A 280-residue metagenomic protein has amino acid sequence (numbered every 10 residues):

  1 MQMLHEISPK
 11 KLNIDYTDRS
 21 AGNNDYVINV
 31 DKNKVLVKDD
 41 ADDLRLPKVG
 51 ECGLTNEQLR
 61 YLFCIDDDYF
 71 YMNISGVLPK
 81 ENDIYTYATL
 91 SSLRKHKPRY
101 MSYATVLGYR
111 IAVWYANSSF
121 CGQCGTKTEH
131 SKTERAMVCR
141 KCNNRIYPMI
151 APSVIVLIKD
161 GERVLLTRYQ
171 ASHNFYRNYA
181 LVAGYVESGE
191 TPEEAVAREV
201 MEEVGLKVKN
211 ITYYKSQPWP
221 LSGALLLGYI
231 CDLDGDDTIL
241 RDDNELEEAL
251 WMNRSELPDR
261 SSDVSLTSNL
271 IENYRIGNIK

Functional and structural regions predicted by a protein language model:
M1-S118, N174-N178, D242-K280: Nudix hydrolase/Nudix homology domain
L36, A136-A180, Y185, K207-V208 (+2 more regions): N-terminal strand-loop-strand
L107-K159: Cys/His-rich short segments
E129-K132, G205-K215: Short, well-structured beta-strand/strand-turn elements
V154, L225-L227, E247: Change "...and in nucleic-acid phosphodiester-cleaving endonucleases..." to "...and in nucleic-acid processing enzymes
V182, V196, V200: Hydrophobic alpha-helical positions that pack around
E190-T191: Surface-exposed, charge/polar-rich loops and edge strands
Q217-L240: Active-site-adjacent beta-strand/loop module that shapes the phosphate/pyrophosphate-binding cleft
